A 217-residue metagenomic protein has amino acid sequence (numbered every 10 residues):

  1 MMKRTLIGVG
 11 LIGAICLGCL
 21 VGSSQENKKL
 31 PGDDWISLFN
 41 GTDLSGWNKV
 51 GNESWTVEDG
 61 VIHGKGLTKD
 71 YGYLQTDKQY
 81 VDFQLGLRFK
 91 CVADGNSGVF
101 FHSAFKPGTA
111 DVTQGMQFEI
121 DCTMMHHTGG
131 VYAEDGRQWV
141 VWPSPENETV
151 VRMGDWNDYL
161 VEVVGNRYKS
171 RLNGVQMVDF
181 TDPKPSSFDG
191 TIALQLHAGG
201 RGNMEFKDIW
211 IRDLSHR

Functional and structural regions predicted by a protein language model:
M1-G10: Bacterial N-terminal signal peptides that target proteins for export
V9-G18: Bacterial N-terminal signal peptides
V21-R217: Carbohydrate-interacting regions of secretory-pathway proteins
